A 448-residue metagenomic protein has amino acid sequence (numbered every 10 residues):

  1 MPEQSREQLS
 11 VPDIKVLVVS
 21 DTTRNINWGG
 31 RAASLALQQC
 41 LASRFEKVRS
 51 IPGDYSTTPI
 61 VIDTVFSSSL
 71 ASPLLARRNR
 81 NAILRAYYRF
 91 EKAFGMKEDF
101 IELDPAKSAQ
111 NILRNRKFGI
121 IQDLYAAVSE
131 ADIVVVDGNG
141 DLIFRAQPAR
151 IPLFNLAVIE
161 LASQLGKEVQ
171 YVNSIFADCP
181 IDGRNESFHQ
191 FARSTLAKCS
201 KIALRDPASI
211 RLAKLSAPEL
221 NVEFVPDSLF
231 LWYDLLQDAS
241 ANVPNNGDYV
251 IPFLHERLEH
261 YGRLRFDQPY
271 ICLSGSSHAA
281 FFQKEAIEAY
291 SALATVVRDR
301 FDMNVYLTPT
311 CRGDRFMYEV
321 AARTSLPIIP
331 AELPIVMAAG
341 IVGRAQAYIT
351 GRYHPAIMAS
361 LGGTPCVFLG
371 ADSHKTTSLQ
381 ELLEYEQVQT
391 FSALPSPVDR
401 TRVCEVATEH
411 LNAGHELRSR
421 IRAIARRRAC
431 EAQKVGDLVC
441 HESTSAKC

Functional and structural regions predicted by a protein language model:
P2-C448: Active-site anion-handling motifs in enzyme catalytic cores
